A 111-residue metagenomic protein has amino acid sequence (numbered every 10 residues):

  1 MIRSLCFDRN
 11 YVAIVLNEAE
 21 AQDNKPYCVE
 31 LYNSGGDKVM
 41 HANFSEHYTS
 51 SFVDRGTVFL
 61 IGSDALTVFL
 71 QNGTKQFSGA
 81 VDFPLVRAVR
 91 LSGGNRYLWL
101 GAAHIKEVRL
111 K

Functional and structural regions predicted by a protein language model:
M1, A21-F44, S63-P84, H104-K111: Surface-exposed loop/turn elements that mediate protein-protein interactions on large endomembrane-trafficking
M1-A19, C28: Acidic, serine/threonine- and glycine-rich low-complexity intrinsically disordered segments that serve as flexible
M1-R9, N43-G56, F83-R96: Repeated scaffold domains used in trafficking and secretory/extracellular systems, primarily beta-propellers
L5, E20-Q22, T57-F59: Sterically constrained small-residue positions within well-ordered secondary structures of folded domains
D8, K25, D54-R55, G62-D64 (+2 more regions): Short loop/turn segments that connect beta-strands within the blades of beta-propeller domains, predominantly WD40
V12-V15, V58-F59, L98-W99: Structural core positions within WD40/WD-like beta-propeller blades
S51, F59-L60, T67-V68: Structural recognition of beta-strand segments within beta-rich domains
R87-K111: Hydrophobic, glycine-enriched assembly/anchoring segments
